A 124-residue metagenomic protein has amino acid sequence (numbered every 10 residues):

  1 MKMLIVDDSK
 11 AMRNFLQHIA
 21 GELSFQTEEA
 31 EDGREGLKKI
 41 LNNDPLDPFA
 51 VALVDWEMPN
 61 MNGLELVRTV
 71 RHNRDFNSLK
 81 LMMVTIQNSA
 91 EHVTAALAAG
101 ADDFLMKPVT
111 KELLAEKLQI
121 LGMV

Functional and structural regions predicted by a protein language model:
K10-E28, L121: Two-component/phosphorelay signaling modules centered on CheY-like receiver
E29-V51: Acidic, metal-coordinating helix/loop segments flanking the phosphotransfer/catalytic sites of two-component signaling
M58: Receiver (REC) domain active-site loop signature in two-component systems and cognate sites in sensor histidine kinases
V109-L118: C-terminal output helix
